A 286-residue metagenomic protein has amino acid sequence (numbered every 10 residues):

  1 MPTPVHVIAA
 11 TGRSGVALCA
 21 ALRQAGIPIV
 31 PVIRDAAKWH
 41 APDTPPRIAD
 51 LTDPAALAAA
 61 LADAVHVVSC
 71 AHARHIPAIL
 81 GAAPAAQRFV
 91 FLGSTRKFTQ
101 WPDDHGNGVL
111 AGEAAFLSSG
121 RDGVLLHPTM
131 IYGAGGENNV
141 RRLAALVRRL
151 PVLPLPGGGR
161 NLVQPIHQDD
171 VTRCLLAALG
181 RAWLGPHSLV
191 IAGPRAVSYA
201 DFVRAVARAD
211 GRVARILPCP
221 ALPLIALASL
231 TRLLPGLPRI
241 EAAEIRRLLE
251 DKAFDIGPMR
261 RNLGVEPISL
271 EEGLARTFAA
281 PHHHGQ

Functional and structural regions predicted by a protein language model:
V5-A25: N-terminal Rossmann NAD(P)H-binding glycine-rich loop of SDR-like oxidoreductase domains
I8, V32, C70, F89-T95 (+1 more regions): SDR active-site strand-loop-helix element
I27-R34: Conserved glycine-rich Rossmann-like NAD(P)H-binding loop of the short-chain dehydrogenase/reductase
A37-A86, F91-D103: NAD(P)H-binding glycine-rich loop region in Rossmannoid oxidoreductase-like domains and their noncatalytic homologs
L117-A134, A144-L146: Conserved beta-loop-beta element that borders a ligand/cofactor-binding pocket
T129-G136, G157-Q168, G193-R195: Glycine-rich "substrate-gating" loop/helix at the edge of Rossmann-like oxidoreductase active sites
A145-I166, C174-A178, A182-G185, V190: A conserved pocket-lining segment of Rossmann-fold NAD(P)-dependent short-chain dehydrogenase/reductase
A178-I240, I256-G257, R261-Q286: Mid/C-terminal beta-alpha module of Rossmann-like enzyme folds, strongest in SDR-family dehydrogenases/epimerases
